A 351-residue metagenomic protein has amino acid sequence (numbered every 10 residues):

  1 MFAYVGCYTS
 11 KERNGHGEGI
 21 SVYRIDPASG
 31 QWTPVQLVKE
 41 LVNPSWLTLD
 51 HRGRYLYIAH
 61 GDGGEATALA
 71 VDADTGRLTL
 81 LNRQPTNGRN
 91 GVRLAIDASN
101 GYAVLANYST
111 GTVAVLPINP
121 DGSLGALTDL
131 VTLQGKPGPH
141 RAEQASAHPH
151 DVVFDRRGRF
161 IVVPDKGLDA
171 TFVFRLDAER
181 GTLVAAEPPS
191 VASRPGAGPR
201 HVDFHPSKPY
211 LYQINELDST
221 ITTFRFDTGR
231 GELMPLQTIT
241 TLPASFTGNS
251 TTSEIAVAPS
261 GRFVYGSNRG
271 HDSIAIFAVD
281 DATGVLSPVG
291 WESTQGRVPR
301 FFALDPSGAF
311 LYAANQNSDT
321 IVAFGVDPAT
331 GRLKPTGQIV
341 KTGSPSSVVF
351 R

Functional and structural regions predicted by a protein language model:
Y8-S10, G61, Y108, I118 (+8 more regions): Short loop/turn segments immediately following the C-termini of beta-strands
N14, L41-R52, N87-Y102, Q134-R157 (+4 more regions): Beta-rich, blade/repeat-based domains predominating in secreted/periplasmic proteins but also intracellular
Y23-G30, L69-G76, V115-A126, F174-L183 (+3 more regions): Short loop/turn segments immediately following beta-strands, especially the blade-tip and inter-blade linker loops
T33-K39, T79-P85, P137-A142, A186-A192 (+3 more regions): A short beta-strand motif characteristic of beta-propeller blades
T33-N100: Blade-loop segments of beta-propeller domains
S250-Q316: Loop/turn-rich, solvent-exposed surfaces of beta-rich toroidal or solenoidal domains
Q316-A329, K334-R351: Blade-level signature of beta-propeller repeat domains, shared across WD40, Kelch, NHL, RCC1 and BNR/Asp-box propellers
